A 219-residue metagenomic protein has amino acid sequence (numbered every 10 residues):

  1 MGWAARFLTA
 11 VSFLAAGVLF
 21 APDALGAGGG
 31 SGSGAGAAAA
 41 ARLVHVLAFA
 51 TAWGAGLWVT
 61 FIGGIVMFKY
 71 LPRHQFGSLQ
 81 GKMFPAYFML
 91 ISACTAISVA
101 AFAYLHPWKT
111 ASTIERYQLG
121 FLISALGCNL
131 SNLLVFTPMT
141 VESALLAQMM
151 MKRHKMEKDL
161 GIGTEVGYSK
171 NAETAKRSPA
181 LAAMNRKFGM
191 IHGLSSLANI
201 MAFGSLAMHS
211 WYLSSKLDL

Functional and structural regions predicted by a protein language model:
M1-A10: N-terminal membrane topogenic signal
G2-W3, A180-A202: Individual transmembrane alpha-helices with interfacial aromatic-anchor signatures
T9-P22, T95-V99, I123-L133: Hydrophobic core of alpha-helical transmembrane segments in multi-pass integral membrane proteins
V18-Q118, A144-H154, L219: Interfacial loop at the N-terminal end of multi-pass membrane proteins
T51-L57, L126-E142: Hydrophobic alpha-helical membrane-embedded segments
R73-K82, R153-G189: Short membrane-interface loop/juxtamembrane segments of multi-pass integral membrane proteins
L134-G163: Internal, charge-rich low-complexity segments
M208-L219: Juxtamembrane boundary at the C-terminal end of a transmembrane helix
